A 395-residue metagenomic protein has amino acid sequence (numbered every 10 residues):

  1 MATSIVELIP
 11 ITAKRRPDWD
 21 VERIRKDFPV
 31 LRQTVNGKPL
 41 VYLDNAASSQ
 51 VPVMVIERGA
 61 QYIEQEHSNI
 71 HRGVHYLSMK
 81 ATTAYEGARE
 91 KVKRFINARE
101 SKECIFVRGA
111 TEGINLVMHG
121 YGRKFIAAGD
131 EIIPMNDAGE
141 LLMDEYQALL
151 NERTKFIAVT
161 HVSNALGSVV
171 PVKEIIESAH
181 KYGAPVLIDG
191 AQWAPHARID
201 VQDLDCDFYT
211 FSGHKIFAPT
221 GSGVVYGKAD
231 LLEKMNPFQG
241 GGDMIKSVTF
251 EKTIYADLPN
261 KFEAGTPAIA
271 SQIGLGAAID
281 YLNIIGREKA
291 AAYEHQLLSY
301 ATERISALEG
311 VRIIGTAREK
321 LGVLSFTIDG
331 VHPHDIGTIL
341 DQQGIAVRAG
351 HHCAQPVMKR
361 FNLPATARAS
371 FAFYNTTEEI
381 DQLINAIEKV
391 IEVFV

Functional and structural regions predicted by a protein language model:
M1-V395: Pyridoxal 5′-phosphate
